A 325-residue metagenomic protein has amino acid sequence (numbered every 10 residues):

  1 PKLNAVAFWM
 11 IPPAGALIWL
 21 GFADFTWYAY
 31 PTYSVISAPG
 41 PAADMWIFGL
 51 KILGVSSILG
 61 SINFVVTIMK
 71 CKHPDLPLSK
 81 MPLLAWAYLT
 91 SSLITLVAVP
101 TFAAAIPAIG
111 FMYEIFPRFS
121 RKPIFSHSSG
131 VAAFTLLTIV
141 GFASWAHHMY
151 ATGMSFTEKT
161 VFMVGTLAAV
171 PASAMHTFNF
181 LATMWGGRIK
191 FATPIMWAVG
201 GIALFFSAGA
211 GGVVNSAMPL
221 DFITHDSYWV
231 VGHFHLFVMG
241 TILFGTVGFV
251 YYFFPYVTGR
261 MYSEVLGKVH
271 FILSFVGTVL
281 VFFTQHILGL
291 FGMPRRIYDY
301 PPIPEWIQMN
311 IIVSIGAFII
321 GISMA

Functional and structural regions predicted by a protein language model:
P1-A325: ...captures the hydrophobic TM-helix bundle architecture rather than a specific catalytic motif, and can also fire on
